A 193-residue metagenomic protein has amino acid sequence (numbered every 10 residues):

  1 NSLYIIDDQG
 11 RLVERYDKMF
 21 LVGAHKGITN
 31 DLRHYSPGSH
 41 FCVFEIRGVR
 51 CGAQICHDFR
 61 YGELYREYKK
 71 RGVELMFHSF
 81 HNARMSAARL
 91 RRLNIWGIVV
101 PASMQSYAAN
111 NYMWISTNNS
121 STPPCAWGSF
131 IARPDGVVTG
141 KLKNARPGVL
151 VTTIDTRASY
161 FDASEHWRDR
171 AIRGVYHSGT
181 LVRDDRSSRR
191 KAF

Functional and structural regions predicted by a protein language model:
N1-S79, R84-M85, L93-A102, S164-R170: Active-site catalytic loop in hydrolytic enzyme cores
I28-F41, K69, H78, R84 (+8 more regions): Short alpha-helical interface elements
C56-G148: CN hydrolase (nitrilase-like) catalytic-core segments centered on the catalytic cysteine and neighboring Lys/Glu
N110-W114, N119-F193: C-terminal beta-strand edge segments of enzyme domains
